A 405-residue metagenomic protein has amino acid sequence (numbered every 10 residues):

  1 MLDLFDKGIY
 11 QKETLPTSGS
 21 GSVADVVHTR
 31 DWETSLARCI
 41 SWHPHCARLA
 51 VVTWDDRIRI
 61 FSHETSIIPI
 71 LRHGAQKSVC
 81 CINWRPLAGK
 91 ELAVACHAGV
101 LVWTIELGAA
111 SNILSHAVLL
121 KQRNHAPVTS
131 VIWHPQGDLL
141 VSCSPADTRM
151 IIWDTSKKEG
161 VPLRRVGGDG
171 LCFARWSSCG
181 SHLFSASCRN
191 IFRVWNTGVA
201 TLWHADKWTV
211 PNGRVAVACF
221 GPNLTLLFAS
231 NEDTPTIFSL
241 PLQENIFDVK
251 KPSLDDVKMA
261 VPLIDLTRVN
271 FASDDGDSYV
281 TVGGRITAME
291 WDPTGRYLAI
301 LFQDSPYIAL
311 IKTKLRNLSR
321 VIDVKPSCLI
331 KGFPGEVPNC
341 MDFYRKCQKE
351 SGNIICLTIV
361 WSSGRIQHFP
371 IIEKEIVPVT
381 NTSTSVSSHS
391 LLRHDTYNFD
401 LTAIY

Functional and structural regions predicted by a protein language model:
M1-Y405: WD40-repeat beta-propeller superdomains and closely related acidic/aromatic-rich repeat-like regions
